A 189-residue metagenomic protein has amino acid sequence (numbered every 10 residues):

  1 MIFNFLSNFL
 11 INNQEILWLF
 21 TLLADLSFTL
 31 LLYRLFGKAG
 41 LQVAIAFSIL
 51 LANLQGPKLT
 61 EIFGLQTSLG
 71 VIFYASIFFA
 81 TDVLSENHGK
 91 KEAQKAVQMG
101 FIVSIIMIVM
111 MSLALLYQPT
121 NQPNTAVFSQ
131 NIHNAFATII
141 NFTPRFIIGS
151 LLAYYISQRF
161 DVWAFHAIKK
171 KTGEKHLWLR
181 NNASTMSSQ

Functional and structural regions predicted by a protein language model:
M1-L84, K91: Hydrophobic transmembrane alpha-helices
S48-G56, S104-M110, Q189: Aromatic-anchored segments of alpha-helical transmembrane domains
L54-L65, N87, V109-P123: Transmembrane alpha-helix boundary signature
Q98, I102-T125, Y154, Q158: Transmembrane alpha-helix/helix-exit interface in multi-pass inner-membrane proteins
A114-R145: Membrane-interface interhelical connector segments
K171-S187: Internal alpha-helical transmembrane segments of multi-pass membrane proteins
